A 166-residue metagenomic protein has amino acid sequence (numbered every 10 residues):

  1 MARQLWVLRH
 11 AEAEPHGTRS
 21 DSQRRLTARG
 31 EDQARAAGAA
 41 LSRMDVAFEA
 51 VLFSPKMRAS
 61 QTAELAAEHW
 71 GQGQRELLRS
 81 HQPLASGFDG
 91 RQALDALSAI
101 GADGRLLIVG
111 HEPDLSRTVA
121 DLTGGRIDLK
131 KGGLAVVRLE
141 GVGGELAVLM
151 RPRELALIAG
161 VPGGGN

Functional and structural regions predicted by a protein language model:
A2-Q82, F88, G125-L129, G163: Active-site-proximal alpha-helix that buttresses catalytic centers in soluble enzyme cores
T62-A66, A93, T118-V119: Hydrophobic packing residues within well-ordered alpha-helices of enzyme cores
E76, A96-A99: Luminal/periplasmic acceptor-recognition loop/helix of membrane-associated glycosyltransferases
L84-L97: Short alpha-helix plus adjacent loop in nuclease-associated cores
A99-G133: Non-DNA-binding regulatory cores of transcription-related proteins, predominantly C-terminal effector-binding
T123-I158: Domain-level recognition of soluble alpha/beta enzyme cores, biased toward histidine phosphatases/phosphomutases
A159-N166: Acidic, His/Gly-rich catalytic cores of divalent-metal-dependent hydrolytic chemistry
